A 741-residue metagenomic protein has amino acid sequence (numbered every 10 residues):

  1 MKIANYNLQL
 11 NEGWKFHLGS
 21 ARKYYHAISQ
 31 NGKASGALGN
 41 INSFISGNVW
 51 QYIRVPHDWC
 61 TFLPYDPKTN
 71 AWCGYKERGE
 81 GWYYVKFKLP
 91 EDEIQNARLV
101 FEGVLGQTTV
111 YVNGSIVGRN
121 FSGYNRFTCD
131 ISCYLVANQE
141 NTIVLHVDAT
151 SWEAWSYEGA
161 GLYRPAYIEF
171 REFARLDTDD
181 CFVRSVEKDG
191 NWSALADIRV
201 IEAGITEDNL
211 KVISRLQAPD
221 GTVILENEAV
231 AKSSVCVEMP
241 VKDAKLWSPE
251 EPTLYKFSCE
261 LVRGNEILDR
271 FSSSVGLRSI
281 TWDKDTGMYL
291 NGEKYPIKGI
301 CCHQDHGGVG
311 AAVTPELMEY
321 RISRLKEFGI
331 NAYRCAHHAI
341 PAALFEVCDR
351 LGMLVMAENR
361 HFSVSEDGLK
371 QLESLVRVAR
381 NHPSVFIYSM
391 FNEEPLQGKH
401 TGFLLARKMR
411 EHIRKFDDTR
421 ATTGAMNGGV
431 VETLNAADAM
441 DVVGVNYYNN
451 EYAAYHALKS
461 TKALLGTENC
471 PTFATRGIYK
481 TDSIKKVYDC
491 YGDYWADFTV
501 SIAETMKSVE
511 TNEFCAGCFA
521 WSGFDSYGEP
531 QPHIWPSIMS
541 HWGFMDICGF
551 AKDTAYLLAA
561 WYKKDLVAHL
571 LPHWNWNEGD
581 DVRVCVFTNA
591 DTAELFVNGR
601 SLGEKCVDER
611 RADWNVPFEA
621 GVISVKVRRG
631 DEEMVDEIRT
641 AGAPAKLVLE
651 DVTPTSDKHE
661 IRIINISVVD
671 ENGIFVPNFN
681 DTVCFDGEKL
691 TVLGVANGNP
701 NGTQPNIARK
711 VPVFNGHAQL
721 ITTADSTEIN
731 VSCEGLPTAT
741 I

Functional and structural regions predicted by a protein language model:
K2, L8, H26-A27, K33-G39 (+9 more regions): Extended substrate-binding grooves/exosites of carbohydrate-active enzymes
Y6-L10, K15-R22, W59-F62, W72-D177 (+7 more regions): Accessory beta-strand-rich segments of carbohydrate-active enzymes
N125-F127, K232-V241, D608-A612, N701-Q719: Aromatic sugar-binding surface patches on proteins that engage polysaccharides or sugar-phosphate polymers
V136-N138, R199-D283, A620: Extended acidic/polar, glycine-enriched regions that form or flank non-catalytic beta-rich accessory modules
A196-V200, E260, V584-F587, K626 (+2 more regions): Beta-strand-rich structural segments
E207-I213, E250-K256, N589, F596-L602 (+2 more regions): Short flexible loop/turn segments that cap and initiate beta-strands
N227, R270-V275, D631-A643, P737-I741: Edge beta-strands of extracellular beta-sandwich domains
W282, K563-R583, I638-I663, V669-N672 (+2 more regions): Short S/T/G/P-enriched beta-strand
